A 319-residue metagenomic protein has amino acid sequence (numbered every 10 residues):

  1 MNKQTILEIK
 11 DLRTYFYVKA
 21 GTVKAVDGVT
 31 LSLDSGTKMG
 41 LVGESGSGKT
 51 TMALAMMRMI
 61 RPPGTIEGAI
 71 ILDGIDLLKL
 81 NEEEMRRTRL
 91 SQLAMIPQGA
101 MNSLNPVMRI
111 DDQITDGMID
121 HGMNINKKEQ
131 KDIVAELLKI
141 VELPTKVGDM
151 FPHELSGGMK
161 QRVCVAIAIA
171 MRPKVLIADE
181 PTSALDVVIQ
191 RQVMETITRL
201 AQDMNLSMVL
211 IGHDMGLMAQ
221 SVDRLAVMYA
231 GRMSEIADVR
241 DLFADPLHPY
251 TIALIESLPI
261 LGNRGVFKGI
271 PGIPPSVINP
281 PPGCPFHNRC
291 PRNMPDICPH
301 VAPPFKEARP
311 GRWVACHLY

Functional and structural regions predicted by a protein language model:
Q4, I236-Y319: Short catalytic/signature loops enriched in Gly
T65-D76: Conserved ABC transporter NBD signature motif
I75-D76, K128-K146, T198, I255: Conserved ABC ATPase "signature" region
L77-A94, D120, K127, D241-P246 (+1 more regions): ABC ATPase NBD coupling module
F151-L155, M159: Conserved ABC ATPase signature
A170-K174: A short, proline-enriched helix->beta-strand linker immediately N-terminal to the Walker B motif in ABC-type P-loop
V175-I177, P181, L185-V266: P-loop NTP-binding/switch modules centered on Walker-like glycine-rich loops
